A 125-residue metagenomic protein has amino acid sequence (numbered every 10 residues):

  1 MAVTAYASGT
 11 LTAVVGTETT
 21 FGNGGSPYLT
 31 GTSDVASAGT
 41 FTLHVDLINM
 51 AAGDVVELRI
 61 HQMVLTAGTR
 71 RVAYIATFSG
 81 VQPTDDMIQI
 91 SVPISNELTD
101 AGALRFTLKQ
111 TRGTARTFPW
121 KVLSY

Functional and structural regions predicted by a protein language model:
M1-G39, H44: Solvent-exposed, flexible loop/coil segments flanking beta-strands in beta-rich domains
A2-V15, M50, L108-Y125: C-terminal interaction-tip segments
G24, G53-V55, D85, A101: Glycine-centered loop/turn motifs
L29-T32, T84-S95: Exposed aromatic-hydrophobic patches
D34, L47-V56: N-terminal assembly/attachment segments of tailed bacteriophage virion structural proteins
A38-V45, P93-F118: Noncatalytic modules at the cell exterior or secretory-pathway interfaces, chiefly beta-strand-rich lectin/adhesion
G53-T66: Short, surface-exposed beta-strand/strand-loop-strand elements in extracellular ectodomains
V72-P83: Solvent-exposed serine/threonine-rich low-complexity stretches and specific carbohydrate-binding patches
